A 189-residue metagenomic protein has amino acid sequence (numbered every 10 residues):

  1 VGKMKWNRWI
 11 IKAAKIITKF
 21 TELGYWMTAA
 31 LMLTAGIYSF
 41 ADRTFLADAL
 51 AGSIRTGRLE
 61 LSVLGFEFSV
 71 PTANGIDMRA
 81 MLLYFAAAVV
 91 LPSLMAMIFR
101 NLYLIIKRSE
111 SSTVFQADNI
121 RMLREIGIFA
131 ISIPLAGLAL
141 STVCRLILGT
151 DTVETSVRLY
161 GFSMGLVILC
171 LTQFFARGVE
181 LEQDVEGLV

Functional and structural regions predicted by a protein language model:
V1-I17, Q183, V189: N-terminal juxtamembrane cytosolic/stromal segments of multi-pass membrane proteins
K5-K12, A29-L83: Interfacial loop at the N-terminal end of multi-pass membrane proteins
A14-I17, G75-V89, A117-A130, Y160-M164: Alpha-helical membrane-spanning segments of integral membrane proteins, especially the hydrophobic core of TM bundles
Y25, M32, M78-K107, Q173: Transmembrane alpha-helical segments in integral membrane proteins
Y25-L33, V90-I98, G127-A139, V167-L169: Hydrophobic alpha-helical transmembrane segments of multi-pass integral membrane proteins
F40-S62, V89-S93, L123-I126, S156 (+1 more regions): Alpha-helical transmembrane segments of integral membrane proteins, especially early/N-terminal helices
N101-M122: Membrane-helix boundary/interface segments in integral membrane proteins
R121-V189: Alpha-helical transmembrane segments of multi-pass integral membrane proteins, characterized by long hydrophobic
